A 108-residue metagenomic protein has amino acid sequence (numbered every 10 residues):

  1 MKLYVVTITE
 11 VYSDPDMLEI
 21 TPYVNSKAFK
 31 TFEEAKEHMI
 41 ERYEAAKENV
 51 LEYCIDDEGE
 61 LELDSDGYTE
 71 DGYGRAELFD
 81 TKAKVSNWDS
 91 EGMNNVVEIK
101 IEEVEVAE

Functional and structural regions predicted by a protein language model:
M1-N25, E41-R42, Y73, D80 (+1 more regions): Short aromatic-glycine-(Arg/Gly/Cys) micro-motifs in beta-strand/loop hairpins
Y4-I8, F29-T31, A35, M39 (+1 more regions): Hydrophobic beta-strand residues in large extracellular and virion-surface proteins
Y12-D14, F32, A107: Solvent-exposed strand-loop boundary residues in beta-sheet-rich modules
D14-P15, S26-F29, K36, E58-E60 (+2 more regions): Generic N-terminal initiation segments characterized by hydrophobic and/or small/turn-forming residues
T21, K30-L51: A short, charged, amphipathic alpha-helix used as a generic interaction element across diverse proteins
P22-F29, V104: Generic detection of short hydrophobic beta-strand segments and adjacent strand-loop junctions
E41-E108: Short, mixed-charge low-complexity intrinsically disordered segments
